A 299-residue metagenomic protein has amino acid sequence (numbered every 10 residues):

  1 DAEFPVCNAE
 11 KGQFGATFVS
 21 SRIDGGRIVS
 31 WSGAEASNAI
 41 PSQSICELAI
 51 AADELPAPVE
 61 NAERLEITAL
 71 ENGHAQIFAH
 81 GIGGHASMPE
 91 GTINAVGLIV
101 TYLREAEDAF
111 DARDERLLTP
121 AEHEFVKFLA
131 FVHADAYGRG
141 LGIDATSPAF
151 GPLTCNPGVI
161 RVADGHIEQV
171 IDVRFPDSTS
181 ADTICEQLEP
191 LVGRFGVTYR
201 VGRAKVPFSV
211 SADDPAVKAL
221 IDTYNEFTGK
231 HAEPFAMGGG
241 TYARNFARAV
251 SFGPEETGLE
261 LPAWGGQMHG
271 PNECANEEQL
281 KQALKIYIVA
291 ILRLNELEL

Functional and structural regions predicted by a protein language model:
D1-P176: Midchain, well-structured core segments that form catalytic/ion-binding scaffolds
V29-S30, A36, P41-Q43, A51-R64 (+2 more regions): Active-site-adjacent substrate-binding region of metalloamidase/peptidase-like peptide-processing proteins
I40, S44, A95-L98, L153-N156 (+7 more regions): General structural feature for long, well-ordered alpha-helical segments within catalytic domains of soluble enzymes
A51-R64, L98-A109, R113, Q187-G196 (+3 more regions): Generic non-transmembrane alpha-helical segments
I77-H85, E168, T198-R203, W264-P271: A short small-residue
P89-T92, R113-L118, R203-A212, E273-N276: Short histidine-centered catalytic/ligand-binding loop motif
R161-G239: Substrate-recognition/cap regions that form aromatic- and gly/pro-loop-enriched pockets for small-molecule ligands
A163, D222-L297: Zn-dependent metallopeptidase/amidohydrolase metal-coordination segment
